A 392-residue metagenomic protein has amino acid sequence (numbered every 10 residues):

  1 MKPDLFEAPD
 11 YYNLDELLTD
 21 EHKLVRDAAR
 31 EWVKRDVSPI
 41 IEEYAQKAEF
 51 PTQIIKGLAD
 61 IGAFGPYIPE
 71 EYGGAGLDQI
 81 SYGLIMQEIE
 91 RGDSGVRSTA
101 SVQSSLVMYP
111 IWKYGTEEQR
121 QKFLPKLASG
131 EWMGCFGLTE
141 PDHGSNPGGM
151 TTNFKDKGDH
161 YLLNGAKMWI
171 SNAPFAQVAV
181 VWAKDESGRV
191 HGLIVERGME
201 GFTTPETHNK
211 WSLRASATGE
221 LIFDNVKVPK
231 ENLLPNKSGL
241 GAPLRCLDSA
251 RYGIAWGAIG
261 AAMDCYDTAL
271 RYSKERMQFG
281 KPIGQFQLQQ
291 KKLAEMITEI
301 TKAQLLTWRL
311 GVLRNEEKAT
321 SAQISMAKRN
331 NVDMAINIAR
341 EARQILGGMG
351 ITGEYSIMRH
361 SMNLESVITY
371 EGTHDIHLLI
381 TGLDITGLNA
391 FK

Functional and structural regions predicted by a protein language model:
M1-V102, Y114-Q119, K126-E131, N146-P147 (+3 more regions): Alpha-helical interface subdomain recognition
G62, M86-E90, A183-E186, V195-E200 (+1 more regions): Short Ser/Thr-interspersed hydrophobic loop/turn segments at strand-loop and sheet-helix junctions that line or gate
L77-D78, N146-G148, N172-A176, R214-S216 (+1 more regions): Short glycine/proline-enriched turns and hinge-like loops at secondary-structure junctions
G130-L138: A short, Trp-centered hydrophobic/proline-enriched beta-strand micro-motif
D142-S145, W169-N172, K184, K210-A217: Short Gly/Pro-enriched turn/cap motifs at secondary-structure boundaries
G149-T151, G198-P229: Flexible, small-/acidic-enriched active-site or ligand-binding loops
D159-H160, N164-T204: A short core secondary-structure module
G219-R245: A short, charged helix-loop
